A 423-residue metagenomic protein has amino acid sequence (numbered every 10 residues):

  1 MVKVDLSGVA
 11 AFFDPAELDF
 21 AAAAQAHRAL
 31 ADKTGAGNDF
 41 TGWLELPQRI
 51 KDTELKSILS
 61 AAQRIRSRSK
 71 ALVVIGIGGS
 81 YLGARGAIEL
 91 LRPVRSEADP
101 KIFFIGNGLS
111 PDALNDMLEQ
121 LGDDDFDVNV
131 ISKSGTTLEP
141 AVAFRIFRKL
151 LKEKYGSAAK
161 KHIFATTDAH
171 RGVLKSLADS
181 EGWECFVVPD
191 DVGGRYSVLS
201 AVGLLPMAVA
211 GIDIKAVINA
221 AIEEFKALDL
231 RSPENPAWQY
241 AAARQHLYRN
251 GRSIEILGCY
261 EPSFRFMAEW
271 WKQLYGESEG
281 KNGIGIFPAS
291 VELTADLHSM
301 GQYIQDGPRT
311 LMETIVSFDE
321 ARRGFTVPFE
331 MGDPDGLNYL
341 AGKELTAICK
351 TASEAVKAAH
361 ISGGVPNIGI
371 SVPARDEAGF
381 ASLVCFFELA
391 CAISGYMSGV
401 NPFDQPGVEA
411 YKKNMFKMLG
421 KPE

Functional and structural regions predicted by a protein language model:
M1-Q63, F329-Y339: Extended, charge-enriched "interface" segments that sit outside catalytic cores
Q48-K51, I77, F104-N107, K133 (+13 more regions): Hydrophobic alpha-helical scaffolding
S57-K70, M117-D125, A243-S253, I304-R309: Glycine-rich phosphate/diphosphate-binding loops that line cofactor/substrate pockets in enzymes
Q63-R231, K413, K417: Glycine-rich phosphate-binding loops that contact phosphosugars or nucleotide phosphates
S80-G83, P111-A113, T136-E139, R171-K175 (+6 more regions): Flexible loop/turn segments at secondary-structure boundaries
L90-P100, L150-E153, L274-G285, A359-G363: Short helix-loop-beta junction
I212-A216, K226-A352, V356: Acidic catalytic cores of enzymes that act on phosphate-bearing nucleotides/polynucleotides
V400-E423: C-terminal amphipathic alpha-helical interaction region
